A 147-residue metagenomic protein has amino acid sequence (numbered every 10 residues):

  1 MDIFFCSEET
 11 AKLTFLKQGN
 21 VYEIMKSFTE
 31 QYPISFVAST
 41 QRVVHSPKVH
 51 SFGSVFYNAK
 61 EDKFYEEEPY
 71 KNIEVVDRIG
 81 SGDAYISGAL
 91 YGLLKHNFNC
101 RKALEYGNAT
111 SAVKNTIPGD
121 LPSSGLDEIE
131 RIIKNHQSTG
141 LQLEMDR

Functional and structural regions predicted by a protein language model:
M1-E8: A short beta-strand/loop micro-motif in the catalytic core of glycosyltransferases that engages the nucleotide-sugar
E8-E9, D83: Alpha-helix N-cap/helix-start capping motif
E9-A11, V43: Catalytic metal-binding/acid-base residues of hydrolase active sites
A11-K12, I129: A generic structural signal for short hydrophobic patches within well-formed alpha-helices
Q18-R147: Conserved phosphate-binding/catalytic region of the ribokinase-like
